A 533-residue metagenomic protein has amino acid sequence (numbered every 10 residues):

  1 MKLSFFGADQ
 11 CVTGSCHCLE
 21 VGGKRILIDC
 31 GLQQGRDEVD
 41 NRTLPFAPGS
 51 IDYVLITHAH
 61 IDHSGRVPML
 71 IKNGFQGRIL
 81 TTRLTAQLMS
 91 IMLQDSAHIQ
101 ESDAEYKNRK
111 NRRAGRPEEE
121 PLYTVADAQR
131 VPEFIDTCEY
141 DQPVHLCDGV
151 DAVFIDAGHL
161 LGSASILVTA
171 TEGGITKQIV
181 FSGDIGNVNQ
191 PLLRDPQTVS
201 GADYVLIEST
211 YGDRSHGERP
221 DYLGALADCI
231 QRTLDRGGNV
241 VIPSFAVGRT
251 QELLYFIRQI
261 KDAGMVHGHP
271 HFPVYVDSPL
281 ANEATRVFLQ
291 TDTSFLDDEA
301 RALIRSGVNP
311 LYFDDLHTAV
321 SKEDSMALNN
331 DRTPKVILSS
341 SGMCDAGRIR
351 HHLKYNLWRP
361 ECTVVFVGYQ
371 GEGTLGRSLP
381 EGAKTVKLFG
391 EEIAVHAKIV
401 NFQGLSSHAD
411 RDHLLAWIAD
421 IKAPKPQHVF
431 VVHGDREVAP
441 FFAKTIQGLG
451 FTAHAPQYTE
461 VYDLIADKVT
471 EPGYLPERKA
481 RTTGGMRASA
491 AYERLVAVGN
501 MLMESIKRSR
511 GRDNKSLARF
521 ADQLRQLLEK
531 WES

Functional and structural regions predicted by a protein language model:
M1-L55, H60, S64, I71-E252 (+2 more regions): His/Asp/Glu-rich metal-coordinating catalytic cores of metallo-dependent phosphodiesterases/hydrolases acting on
V150-F154, V287-F295, L415-W417, I465-P476: Short, surface-exposed amphipathic charged segments that create phosphate/polyanion-binding patches used for binding
I185, E218-L223, Y312-D324, M343-D345 (+2 more regions): A general structural motif
P191-L206, D292-A300, Q370-H396: Short, compositionally biased "basic patch" segments
C229-T374, V386-K387, V438-P440, T445-L449 (+2 more regions): Hard-cation-handling environments
R359, V431-R478: C-terminal, active-site-flanking charged/polar segments
K387-D420: Generic long, charged, amphipathic alpha-helical segments
T459-S516: Charged, amphipathic alpha-helical linkers/stalks
